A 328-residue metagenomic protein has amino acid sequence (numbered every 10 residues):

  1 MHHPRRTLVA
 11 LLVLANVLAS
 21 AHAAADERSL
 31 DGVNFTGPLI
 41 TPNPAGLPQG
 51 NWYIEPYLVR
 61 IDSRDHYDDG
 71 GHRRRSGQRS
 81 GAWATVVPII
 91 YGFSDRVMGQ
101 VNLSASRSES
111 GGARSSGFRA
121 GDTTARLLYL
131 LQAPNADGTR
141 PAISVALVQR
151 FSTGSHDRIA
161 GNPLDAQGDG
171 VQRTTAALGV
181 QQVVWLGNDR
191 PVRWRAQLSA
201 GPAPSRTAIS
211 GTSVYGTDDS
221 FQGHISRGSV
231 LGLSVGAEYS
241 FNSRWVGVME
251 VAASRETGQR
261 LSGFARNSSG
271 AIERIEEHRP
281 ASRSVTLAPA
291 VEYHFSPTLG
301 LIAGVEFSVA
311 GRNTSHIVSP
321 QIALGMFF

Functional and structural regions predicted by a protein language model:
H22-D65, N135-A142: Outer-membrane beta-barrel biogenesis signature
E27-L30, V59-T85, L164-A166: Surface-exposed strand-loop-strand hairpins of Gram-negative outer-membrane beta-barrel proteins
P42-N43, I54, V87-Y91, A125-L131 (+8 more regions): Residues on the lipid-exposed face of transmembrane beta-strands in outer-membrane beta-barrel proteins
N43-G50, R96, A133-I143, W185-W194 (+3 more regions): Short loop/turn motifs that connect adjacent beta-strands in outer-membrane beta-barrel proteins
Q49-V59, D165-I272: Detector for outer-membrane/organellar transmembrane beta-barrel domains, recognizing the amphipathic beta-strand
L58-R64, L103-E109, L131, Q149-S155 (+5 more regions): Transmembrane beta-strands of outer-membrane beta-barrel pores
D65-R75, D219-F328: Outer membrane beta-barrel transmembrane domains
G81-T85, G117-T123, P141, G168-T174 (+3 more regions): Residues that define the transmembrane beta-barrel architecture of outer-membrane proteins
